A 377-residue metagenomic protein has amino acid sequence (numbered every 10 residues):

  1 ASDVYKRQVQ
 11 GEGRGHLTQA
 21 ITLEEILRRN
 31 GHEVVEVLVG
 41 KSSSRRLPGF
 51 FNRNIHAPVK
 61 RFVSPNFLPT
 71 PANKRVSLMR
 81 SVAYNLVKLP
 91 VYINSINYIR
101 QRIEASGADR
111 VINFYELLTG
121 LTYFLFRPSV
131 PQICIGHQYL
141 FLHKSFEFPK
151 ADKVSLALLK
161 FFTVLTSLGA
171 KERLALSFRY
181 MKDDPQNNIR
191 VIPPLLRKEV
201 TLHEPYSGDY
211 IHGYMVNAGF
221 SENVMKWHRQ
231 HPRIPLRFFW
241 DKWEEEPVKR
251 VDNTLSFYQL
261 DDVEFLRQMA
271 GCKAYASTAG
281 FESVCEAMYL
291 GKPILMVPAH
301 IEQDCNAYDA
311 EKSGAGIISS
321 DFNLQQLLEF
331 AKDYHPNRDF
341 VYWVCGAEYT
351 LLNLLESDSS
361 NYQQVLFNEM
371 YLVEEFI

Functional and structural regions predicted by a protein language model:
A1-Y5: Short, small-residue-biased leader/transition segments that mark boundaries at the very start of proteins
V9-I21: A short, glycine/small-residue-rich beta-strand->loop->alpha-helix junction that serves as a flexible
G11, R29-V87: Conserved nucleotide-sugar phosphate-binding/catalytic loop shared by glycosyltransferases and other
K74-R110, L117-L118: Conserved nucleotide-sugar donor-binding subdomain of glycosyltransferases
R110-F114, R267-N306: A donor-sugar binding/catalytic signature common to diverse glycosyltransferases and related nucleotide-sugar
F126-V191: Active-site-proximal region of nucleotide-activated glycan assembly enzymes, centered on histidine/acidic-rich loops
L195-G271: Donor-nucleotide binding loops and adjacent catalytic segments primarily of GT-B fold Leloir glycosyltransferases
F330-I377: C-terminal amphipathic helix plus adjacent low-complexity, charged tail appended to glycosyltransferase catalytic
